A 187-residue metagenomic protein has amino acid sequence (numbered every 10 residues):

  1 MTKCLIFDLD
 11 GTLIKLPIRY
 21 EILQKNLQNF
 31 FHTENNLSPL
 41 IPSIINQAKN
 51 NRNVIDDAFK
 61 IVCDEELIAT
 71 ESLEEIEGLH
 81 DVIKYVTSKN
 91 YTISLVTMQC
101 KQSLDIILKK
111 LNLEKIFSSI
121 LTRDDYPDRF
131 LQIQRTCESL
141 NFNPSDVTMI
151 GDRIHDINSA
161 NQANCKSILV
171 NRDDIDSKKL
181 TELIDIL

Functional and structural regions predicted by a protein language model:
M1-H80, C100: N-terminal helical cap/lid subdomain that shapes the substrate entry/recognition surface in HAD-like hydrolases
M1-K3, K84-T87, K101, I106-L187: Asp-based, Mg2+/Mn2+-dependent phosphohydrolase catalytic module
D10, T92, K166: Residue-level detector of anion-binding/catalytic polar loops
I68-L95, D105, F130-L131: Short, acidic loop-to-helix structural element flanking the phosphoryl-transfer center in phosphate-processing enzymes
S72, S94-T97, C137, M149: Polytopic alpha-helical membrane proteins, predominantly small-molecule transporters/carriers
